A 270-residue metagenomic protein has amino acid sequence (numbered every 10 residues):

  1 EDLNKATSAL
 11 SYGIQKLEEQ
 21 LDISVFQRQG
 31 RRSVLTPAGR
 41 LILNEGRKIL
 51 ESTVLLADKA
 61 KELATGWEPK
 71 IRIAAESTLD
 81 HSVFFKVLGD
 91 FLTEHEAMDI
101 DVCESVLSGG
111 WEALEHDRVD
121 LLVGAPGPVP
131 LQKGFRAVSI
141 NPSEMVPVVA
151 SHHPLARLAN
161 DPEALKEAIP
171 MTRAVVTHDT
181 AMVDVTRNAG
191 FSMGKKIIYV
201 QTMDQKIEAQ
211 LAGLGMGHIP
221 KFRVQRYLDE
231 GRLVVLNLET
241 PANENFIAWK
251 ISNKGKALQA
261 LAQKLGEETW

Functional and structural regions predicted by a protein language model:
N4-A9, G13: Helix-turn-helix DNA-binding motif, specifically the short coil turn and the N-cap/start of the second
K16-E18, F91: DNA major-groove recognition helices of helix-turn-helix
E18-L35: A short LG(V/I)-centered, amphipathic sequence patch enriched for acidic residue(s) preceding the LG motif
Q20-L21, I42-A64, P126, L261 (+1 more regions): Alpha-helical linker/hinge and terminal dimerization helices associated with HTH transcriptional regulators
G39, A113-E115, E208-G213: Hydrophobic residues within well-ordered alpha-helices
K61-D80, E94-M98, P142-S143: Interdomain hinge and pocket-entrance segments immediately C-terminal to HTH DNA-binding domains
S108, G134-L214, I219-N243, Q263 (+1 more regions): C-terminal regulatory
E239-K254: Periplasmic-binding protein-like
